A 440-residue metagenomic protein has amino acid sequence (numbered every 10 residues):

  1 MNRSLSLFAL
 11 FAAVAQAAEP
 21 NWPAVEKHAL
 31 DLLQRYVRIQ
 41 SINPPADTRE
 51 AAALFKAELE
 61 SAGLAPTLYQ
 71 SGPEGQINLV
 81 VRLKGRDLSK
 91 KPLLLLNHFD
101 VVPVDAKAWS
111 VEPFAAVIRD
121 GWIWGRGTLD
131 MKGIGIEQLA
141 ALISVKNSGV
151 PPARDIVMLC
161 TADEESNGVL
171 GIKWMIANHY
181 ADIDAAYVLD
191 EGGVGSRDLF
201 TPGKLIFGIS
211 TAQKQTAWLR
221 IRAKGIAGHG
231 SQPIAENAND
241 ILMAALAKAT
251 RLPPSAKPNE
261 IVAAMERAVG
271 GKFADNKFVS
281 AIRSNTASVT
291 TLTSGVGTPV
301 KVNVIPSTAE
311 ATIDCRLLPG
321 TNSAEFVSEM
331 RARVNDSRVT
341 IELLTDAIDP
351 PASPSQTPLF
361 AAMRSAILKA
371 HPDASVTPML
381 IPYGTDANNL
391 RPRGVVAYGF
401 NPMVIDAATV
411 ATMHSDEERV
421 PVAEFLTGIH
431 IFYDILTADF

Functional and structural regions predicted by a protein language model:
M1-A9: Sec-dependent signal peptide recognition, specifically the positively charged N-region followed immediately by
A9-A17: Hydrophobic h-region of N-terminal signal peptides that target proteins for export in Gram-negative bacteria
A18, A24, G72, V194-Y433 (+1 more regions): Metal-dependent amide/peptide-bond hydrolase catalytic core, centered on the "pita-bread" metallohydrolase fold
E19-G127, K132, V145-R154, I313: Acidic/His- and Gly-rich active-site-bordering loop/insert found across diverse amide/peptide-bond hydrolases
E26-Y36, R49-A52, K56, G135 (+9 more regions): Extracytoplasmic/secreted envelope proteins and their assembly/folding machinery, especially bacterial periplasmic
Q34-S41, K56-A65, I143-N147, Y180-A181 (+6 more regions): Sec-exported extracytoplasmic/periplasmic mature domains
I42-P44, G72-E74, R86-L88, F99-P103 (+4 more regions): Solvent-exposed loop/turn segments at secondary-structure junctions within structured extracellular/periplasmic domains
W122-I123, L129-G208: Acidic/histidine-rich catalytic neighborhood of metal-dependent amide-processing enzymes
